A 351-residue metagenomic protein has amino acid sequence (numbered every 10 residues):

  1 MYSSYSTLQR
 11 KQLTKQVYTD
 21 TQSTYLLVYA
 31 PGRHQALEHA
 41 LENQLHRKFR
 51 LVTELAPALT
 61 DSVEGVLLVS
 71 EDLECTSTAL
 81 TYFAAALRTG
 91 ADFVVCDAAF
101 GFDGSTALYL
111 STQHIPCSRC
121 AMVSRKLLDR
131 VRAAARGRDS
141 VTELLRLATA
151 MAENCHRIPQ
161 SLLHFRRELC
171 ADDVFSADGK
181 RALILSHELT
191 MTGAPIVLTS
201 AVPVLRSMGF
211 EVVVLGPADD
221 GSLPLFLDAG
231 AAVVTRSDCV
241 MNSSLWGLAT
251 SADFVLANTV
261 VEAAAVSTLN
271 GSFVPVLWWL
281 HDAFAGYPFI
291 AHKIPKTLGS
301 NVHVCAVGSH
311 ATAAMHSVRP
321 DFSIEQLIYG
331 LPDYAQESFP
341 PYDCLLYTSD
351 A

Functional and structural regions predicted by a protein language model:
M1-N43, N154-C155, P159-R181, H187 (+1 more regions): Non-catalytic membrane-proximal stalk/linker segments that position and tether the catalytic domains
V63-E74: Short beta-strand-to-loop acidic/aromatic patch adjacent to the donor-nucleotide binding site
T78-S105: Conserved donor NDP-sugar-binding/catalytic core segment of glycosyltransferases
L127, G137-N154, I158-P159: A short, conserved alpha-helix in the catalytic core of glycosyltransferases
L269-G286, H303-C305, E325: Active-site proximal beta-strand in glycosyltransferases
F284, H310-A311, L327-E337: Short beta-strand->alpha-helix junction loop in the catalytic core of nucleotide-activated group-transfer enzymes
P288, S300-I324: A short, active-site helix/loop in glycosyltransferases that binds the activated sugar's phosphate group
Y347-A351: Conserved small/polar residues in nucleotide/adenosyl-binding loops
